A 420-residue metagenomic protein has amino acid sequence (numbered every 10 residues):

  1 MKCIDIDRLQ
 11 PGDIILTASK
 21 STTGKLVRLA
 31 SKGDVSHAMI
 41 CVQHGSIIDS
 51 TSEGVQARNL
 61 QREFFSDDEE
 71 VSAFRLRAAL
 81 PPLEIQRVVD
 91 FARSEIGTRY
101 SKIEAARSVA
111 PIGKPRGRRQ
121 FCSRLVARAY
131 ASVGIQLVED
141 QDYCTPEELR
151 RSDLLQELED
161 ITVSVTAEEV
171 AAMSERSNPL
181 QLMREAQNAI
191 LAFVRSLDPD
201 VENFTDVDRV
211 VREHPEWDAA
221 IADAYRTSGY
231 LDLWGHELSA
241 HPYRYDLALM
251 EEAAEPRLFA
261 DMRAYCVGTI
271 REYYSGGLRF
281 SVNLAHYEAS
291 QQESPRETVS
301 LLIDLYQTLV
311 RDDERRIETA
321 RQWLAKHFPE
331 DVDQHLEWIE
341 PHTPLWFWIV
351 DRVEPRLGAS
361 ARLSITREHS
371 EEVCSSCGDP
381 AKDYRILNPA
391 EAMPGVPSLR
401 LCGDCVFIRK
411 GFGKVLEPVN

Functional and structural regions predicted by a protein language model:
M1-N420: Cysteine-nucleophile amide-bond enzymes
